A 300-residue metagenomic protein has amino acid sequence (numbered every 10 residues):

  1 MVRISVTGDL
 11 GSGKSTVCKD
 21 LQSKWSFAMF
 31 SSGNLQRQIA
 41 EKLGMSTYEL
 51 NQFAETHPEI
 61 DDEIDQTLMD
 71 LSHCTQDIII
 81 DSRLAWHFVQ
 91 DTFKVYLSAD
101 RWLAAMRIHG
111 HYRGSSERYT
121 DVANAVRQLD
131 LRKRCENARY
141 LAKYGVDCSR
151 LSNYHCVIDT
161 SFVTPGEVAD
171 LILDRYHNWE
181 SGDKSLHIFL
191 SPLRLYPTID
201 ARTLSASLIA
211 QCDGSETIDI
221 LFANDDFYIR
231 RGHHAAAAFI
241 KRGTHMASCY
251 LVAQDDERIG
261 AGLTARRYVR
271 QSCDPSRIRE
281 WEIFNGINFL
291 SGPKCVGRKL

Functional and structural regions predicted by a protein language model:
S12: ATP-binding Walker
S15: Walker A/P-loop
S32-V89, W102-L103, G114, R134: ATP-dependent small-molecule kinase phosphotransfer cores that center on conserved nucleotide phosphate-binding segments
D91-Y112, R118-Q128: Conserved phosphate-donor/acceptor-positioning beta-strand/loop module used by diverse small-molecule
I108, Q254-L300: Amphipathic, charge-rich alpha-helical segments that serve as recognition/docking helices
E117-V168: Small-molecule kinase domains that catalyze NTP-dependent phosphoryl transfer to phosphate-bearing small molecules
N178-Y228, I240, A247: Short alpha-helix boundary/capping and kink motifs at helix termini
G214-V269: A short, basic-hydrophobic beta/loop patch
